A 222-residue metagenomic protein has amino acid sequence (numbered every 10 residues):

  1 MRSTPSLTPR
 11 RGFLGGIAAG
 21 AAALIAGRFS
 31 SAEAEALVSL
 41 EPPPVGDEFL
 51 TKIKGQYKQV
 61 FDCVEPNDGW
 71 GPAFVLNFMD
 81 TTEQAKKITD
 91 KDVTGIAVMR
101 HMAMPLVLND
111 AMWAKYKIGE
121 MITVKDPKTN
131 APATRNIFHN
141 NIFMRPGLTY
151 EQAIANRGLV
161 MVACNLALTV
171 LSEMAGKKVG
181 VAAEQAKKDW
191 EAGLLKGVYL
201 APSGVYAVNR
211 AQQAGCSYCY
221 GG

Functional and structural regions predicted by a protein language model:
M1-G20: N-terminal secretory signal peptides and thylakoid transit peptides that target proteins across membranes
G27-Y57: C-terminal segment of N-terminal export signals and the immediately downstream linker at the start of the mature
Q56, K91-G95, N156-V160, A214-S217: Loop/turn elements at helix/coil->beta-strand transitions in domains of secreted/extracellular proteins
P66-D68, H101-L106, M161, L166-L171 (+1 more regions): Solvent-exposed loop/turn segments at secondary-structure junctions within structured extracellular/periplasmic domains
W70-I88: Histidine-anchored nucleotide/phosphate-binding helix
I88-M112: Acidic helix-start/capping segments at beta-turn-to-alpha-helix junctions
K117-N140, M144: A glycine-rich helix N-cap at a beta->alpha junction
K177-G222: Glycine-rich, aromatic-bearing surface loops/beta-hairpins
